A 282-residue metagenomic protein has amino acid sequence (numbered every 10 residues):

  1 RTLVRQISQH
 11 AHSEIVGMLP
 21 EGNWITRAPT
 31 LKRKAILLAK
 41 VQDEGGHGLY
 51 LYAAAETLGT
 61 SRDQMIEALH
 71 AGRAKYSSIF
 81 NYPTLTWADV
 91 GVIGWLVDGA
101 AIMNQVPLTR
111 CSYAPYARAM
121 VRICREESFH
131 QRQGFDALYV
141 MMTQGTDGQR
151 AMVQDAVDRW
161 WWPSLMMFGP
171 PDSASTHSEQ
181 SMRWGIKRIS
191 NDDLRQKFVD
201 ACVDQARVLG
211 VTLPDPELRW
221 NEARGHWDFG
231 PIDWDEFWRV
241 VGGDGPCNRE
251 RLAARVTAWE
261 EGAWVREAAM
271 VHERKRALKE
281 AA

Functional and structural regions predicted by a protein language model:
R1-S8, A68-G94, Q144-G145, Q149 (+1 more regions): Acidic/His metal-coordination segments adjacent to aromatic residues that form catalytic metal sites in metalloenzymes
T2-H10, A28-H47, V90, P115-E127: Alpha-helical scaffold segments that form or flank carboxylate-/histidine-based iron centers
H10, K40, G94, I123 (+3 more regions): Amphipathic alpha-helix face/heptad-repeat signature
G17-A39, A100-Y116: Helix-loop segments that flank and shape redox-cofactor active sites
A35, K40-A68, G134-Y139: Conserved alpha-helical segments that form or flank metal/cofactor-binding pockets of metalloenzymes
Y82-Q133: Internal, conserved structured core segments that host functional sites
C111-S164: Glycine- and acidic-residue-rich phosphate-binding/metal-coordinating active-site segment common to enzymes that handle
R150-A282: Extended, helix-rich structural scaffolds rather than catalytic motifs
